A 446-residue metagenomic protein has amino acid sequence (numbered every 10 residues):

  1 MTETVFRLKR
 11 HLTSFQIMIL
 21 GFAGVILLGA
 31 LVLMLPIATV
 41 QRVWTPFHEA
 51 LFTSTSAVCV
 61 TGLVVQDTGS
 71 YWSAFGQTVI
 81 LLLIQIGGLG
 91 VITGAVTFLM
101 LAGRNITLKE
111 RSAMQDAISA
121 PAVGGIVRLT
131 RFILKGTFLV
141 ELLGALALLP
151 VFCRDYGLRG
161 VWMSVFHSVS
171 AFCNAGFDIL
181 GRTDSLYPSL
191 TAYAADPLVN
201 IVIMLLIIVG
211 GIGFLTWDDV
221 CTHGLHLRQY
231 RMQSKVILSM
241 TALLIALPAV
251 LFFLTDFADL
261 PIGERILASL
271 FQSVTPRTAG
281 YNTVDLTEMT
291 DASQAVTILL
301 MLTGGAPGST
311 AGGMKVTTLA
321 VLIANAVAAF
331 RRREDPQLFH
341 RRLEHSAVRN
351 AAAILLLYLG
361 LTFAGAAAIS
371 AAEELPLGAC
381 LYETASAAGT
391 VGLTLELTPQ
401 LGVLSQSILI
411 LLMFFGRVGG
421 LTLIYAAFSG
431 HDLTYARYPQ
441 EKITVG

Functional and structural regions predicted by a protein language model:
M1-G446: Membrane-proximal intracellular helices of multi-pass ion channels
